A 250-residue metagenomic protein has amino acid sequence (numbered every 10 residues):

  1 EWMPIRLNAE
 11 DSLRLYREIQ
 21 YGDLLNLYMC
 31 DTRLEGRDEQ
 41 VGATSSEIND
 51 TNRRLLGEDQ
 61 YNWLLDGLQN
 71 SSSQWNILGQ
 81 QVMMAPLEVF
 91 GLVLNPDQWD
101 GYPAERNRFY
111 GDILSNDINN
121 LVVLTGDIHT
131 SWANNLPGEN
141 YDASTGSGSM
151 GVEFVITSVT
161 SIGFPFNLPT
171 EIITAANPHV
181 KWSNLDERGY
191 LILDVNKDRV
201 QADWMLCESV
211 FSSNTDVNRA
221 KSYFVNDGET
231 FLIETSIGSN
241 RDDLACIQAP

Functional and structural regions predicted by a protein language model:
E1-P250: Metal-dependent phosphoester/phosphodiester hydrolase catalytic core
